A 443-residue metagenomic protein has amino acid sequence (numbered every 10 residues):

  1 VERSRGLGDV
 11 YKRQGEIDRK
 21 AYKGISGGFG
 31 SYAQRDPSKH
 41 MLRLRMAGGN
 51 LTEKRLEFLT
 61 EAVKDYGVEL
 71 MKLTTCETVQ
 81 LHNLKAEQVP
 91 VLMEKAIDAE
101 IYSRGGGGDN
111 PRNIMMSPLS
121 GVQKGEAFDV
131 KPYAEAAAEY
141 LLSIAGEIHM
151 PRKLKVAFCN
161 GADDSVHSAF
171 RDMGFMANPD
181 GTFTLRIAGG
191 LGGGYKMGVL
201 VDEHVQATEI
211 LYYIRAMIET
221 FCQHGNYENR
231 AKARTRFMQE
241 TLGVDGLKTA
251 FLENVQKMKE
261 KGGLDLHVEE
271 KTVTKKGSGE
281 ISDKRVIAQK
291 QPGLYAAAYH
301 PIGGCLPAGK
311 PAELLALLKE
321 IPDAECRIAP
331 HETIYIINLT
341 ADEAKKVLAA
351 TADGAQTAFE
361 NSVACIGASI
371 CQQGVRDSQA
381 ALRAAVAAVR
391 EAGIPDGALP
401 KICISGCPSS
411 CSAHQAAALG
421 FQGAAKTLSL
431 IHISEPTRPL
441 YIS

Functional and structural regions predicted by a protein language model:
V1-L7, Y11, I431-I442: Single conserved hydrophobic/aromatic residue that forms the stacking wall/gate of nucleotide- or nucleobase-binding
S4-G28, N83, H267-K275: Long, contiguous juxta-domain segments that are non-catalytic but functionally important
R13-I17, K39-G181, Y212, H300-K426: Small-residue-enriched alpha-helical segments and adjacent helix-cap loops that form tight helix-helix packing
A21-R35, I101-R104: Intrinsic, low-complexity N-terminal interaction/targeting segments
G27-G49, P118, V199, I287-G304: Short glycine-/aliphatic-rich beta-strand segments at the starts of folded cytosolic domains
Q88, I97, N226-G279: Terminal amphipathic helices with adjacent charged low-complexity linkers/tails
R171-G192, S282-K290, A417-L430, S434: Short beta-strand elements
G193-G225, E325: Internal alpha/beta scaffold segment
